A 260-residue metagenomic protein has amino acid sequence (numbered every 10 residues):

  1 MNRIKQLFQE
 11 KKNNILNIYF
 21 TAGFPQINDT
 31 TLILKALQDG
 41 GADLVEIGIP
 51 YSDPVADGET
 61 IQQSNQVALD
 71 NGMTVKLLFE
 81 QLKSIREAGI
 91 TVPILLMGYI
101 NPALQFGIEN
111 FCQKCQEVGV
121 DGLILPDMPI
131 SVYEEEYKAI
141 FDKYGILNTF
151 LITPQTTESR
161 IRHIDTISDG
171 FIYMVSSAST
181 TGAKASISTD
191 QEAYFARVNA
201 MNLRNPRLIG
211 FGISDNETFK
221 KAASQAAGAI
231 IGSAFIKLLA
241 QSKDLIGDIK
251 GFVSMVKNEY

Functional and structural regions predicted by a protein language model:
M1-F8, I27, S52-Q63, M73-I85 (+6 more regions): Active-site-adjacent beta->alpha loops and helix N-cap segments on the catalytic face of soluble alpha/beta enzymes
L16-F20, V45-I47, I94-G98, L123-L125 (+4 more regions): Hydrophobic faces of well-ordered beta-strands that scaffold small-molecule active sites in alpha/beta enzyme cores
I18, L37, G48, C115 (+3 more regions): Conserved, mostly hydrophobic/aromatic
I27-L37, T156-I167, I213-A229: Catalytic cores of alpha/beta
A42-D53, G122-I124, M128-V132, Y173-A183 (+2 more regions): Glycine-rich phosphate-binding active-site loops on the catalytic face of alpha/beta enzymes
D70-M73, G119-Y133, L147-T156, V175: Catalytic beta/alpha-barrel core
I146-G182: Histidine/lysine/aspartate-rich catalytic loop segments that bind and position anionic ligands
A196-N205, S214-K220, A226-Y260: Alpha/beta catalytic cores of nucleotide-metabolism and tRNA/nucleoside-modifying enzymes
